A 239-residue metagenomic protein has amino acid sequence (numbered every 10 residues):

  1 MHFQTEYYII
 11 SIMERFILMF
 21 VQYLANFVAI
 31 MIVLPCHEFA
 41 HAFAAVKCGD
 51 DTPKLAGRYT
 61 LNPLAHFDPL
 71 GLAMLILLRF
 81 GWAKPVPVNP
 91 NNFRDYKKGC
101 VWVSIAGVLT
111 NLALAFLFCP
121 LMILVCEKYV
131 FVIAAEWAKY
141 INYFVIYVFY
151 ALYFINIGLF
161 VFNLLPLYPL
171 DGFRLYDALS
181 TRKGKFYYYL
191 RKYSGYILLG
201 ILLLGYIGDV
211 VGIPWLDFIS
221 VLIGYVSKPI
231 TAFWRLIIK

Functional and structural regions predicted by a protein language model:
H2-K239: Hydrophobic transmembrane alpha-helices and their immediate loop junctions in multi-pass integral membrane proteins
